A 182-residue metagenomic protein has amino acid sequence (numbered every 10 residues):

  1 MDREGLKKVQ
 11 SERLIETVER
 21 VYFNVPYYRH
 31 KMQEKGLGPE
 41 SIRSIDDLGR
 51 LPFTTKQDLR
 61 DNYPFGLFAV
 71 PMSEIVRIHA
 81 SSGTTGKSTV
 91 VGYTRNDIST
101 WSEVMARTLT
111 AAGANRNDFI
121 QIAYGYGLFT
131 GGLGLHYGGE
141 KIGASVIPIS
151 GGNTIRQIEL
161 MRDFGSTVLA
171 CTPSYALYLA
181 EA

Functional and structural regions predicted by a protein language model:
M1-A80, T85-E103, R107-A111, R116: Nucleotide 5′-phosphate-binding alpha/beta core
E16, Y27, K35, L133-A182: Conserved adenylate-forming
I42, F53, N117, I158-R162 (+1 more regions): Short secondary-structure transition/capping segments
I75, I98, G125-G127, S174: Short glycine-enriched loops at secondary-structure junctions
H79, Q121, A170: N-terminal Rossmann-like NAD(P) cofactor-binding module of classical short-chain dehydrogenase/reductase
Y93, A123-Y124, I149, C171: Small/polar loops that bind or transfer phosphate-bearing groups
T110-V146: Conserved AMP-binding loop of ANL adenylate-forming enzymes
